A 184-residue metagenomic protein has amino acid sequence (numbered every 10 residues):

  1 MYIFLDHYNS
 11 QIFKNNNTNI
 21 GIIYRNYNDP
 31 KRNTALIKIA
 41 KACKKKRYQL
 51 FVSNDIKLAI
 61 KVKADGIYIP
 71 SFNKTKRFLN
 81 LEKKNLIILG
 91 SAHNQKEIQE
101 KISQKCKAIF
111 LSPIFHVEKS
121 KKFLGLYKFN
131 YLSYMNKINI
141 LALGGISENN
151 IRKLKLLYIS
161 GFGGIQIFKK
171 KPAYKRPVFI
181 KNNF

Functional and structural regions predicted by a protein language model:
Y2, N19-I23, R47-F51, D65-Y68 (+4 more regions): Structural preference for beta-strand elements that scaffold enzyme active sites
L5-H7, Q49-I56, P70-F72, L89-Q99 (+2 more regions): Glycine-rich beta-to-alpha transition loops that act as phosphate-gripper elements at the mouths of alpha/beta enzyme
S10-I20, I98-L111: Alpha/beta enzyme core
Q11, N17-L81: N-terminal active-site wall of soluble small-molecule enzyme domains
N17, V62, Q104, M135 (+1 more regions): Structural motif
I22, A59, K101, I109 (+2 more regions): Conserved, mostly hydrophobic/aromatic
A35-F51, N80-N94, K122-S147, I180-F184: Alpha-helix-loop-beta-strand connector modules within alpha/beta enzyme cores
I67-L79, A108-L124, I146-F184: Glycine-rich phosphate-binding active-site loops on the catalytic face of alpha/beta enzymes
